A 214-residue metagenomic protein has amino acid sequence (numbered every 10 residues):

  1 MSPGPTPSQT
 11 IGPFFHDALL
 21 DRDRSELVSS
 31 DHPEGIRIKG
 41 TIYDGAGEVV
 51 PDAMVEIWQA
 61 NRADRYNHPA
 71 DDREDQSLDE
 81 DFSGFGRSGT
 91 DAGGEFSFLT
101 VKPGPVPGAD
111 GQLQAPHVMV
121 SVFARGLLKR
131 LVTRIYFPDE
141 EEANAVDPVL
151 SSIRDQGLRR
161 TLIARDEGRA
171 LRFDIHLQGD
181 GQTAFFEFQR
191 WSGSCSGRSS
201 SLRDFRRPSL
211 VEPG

Functional and structural regions predicted by a protein language model:
M1, P213-G214: Accessible peptide chain termini
M1-G197: Beta-strand-dominated extracellular/periplasmic modules and repeats in secreted or surface-exposed proteins
S194-S201, S209: Serine residues within intrinsically disordered or low-complexity segments
R207-P213: Short, intrinsically disordered C-terminal tails of secreted or membrane-associated proteins
